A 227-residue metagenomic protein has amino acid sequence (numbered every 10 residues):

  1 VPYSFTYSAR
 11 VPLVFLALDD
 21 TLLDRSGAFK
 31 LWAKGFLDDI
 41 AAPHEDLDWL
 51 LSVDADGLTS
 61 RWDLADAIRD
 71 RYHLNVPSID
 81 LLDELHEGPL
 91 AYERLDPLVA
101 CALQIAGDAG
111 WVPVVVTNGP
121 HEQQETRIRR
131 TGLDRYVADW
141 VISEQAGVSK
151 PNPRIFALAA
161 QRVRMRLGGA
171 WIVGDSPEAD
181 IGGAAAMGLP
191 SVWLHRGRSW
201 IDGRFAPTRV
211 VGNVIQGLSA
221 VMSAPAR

Functional and structural regions predicted by a protein language model:
V1-P12, A100, Q104-G107, W111-R227: Asp-based, Mg2+/Mn2+-dependent phosphohydrolase catalytic module
Y3-C101, G107: N-terminal helical cap/lid subdomain that shapes the substrate entry/recognition surface in HAD-like hydrolases
